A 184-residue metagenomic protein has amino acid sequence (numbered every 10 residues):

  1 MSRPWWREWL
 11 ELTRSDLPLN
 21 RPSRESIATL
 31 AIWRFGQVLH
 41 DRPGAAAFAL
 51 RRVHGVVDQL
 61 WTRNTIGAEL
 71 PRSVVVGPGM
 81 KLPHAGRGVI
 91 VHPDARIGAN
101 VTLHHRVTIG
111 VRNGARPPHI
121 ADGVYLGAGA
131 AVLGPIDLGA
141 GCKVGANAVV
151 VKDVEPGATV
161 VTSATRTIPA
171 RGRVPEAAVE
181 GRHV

Functional and structural regions predicted by a protein language model:
M1-I66, P175-V184: Terminal amphipathic alpha-helical/low-complexity segments used for targeting or macromolecular assembly
I66, P71-R72, G77-P78, P83-H84 (+12 more regions): Left-handed beta-helix
V160-V184: Short, basic/aromatic-enriched C-terminal tail that caps enzymatic domains
